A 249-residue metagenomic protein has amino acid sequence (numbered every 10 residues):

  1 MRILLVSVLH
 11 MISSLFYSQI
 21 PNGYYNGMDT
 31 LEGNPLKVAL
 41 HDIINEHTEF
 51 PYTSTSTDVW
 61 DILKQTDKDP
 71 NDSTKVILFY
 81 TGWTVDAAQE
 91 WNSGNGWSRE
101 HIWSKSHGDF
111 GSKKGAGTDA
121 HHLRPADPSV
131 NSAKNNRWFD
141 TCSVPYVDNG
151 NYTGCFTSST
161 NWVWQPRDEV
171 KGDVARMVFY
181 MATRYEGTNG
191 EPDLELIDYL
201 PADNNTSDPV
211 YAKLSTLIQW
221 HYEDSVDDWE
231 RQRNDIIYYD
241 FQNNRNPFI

Functional and structural regions predicted by a protein language model:
M1-L4: Positively charged n-region of N-terminal signal peptides that target proteins for export
H10, P70-N71, W91, D240: A generic structural signal for short, solvent-exposed coil/turn residues that cap or connect secondary-structure
I12-S13, S18: N-terminal signal peptide c-region/cleavage motif recognized by signal peptidases
S18-V85: N-terminal module-boundary/linker segments of secreted carbohydrate-active enzymes
W91-I249: Domain-level detector of nuclease and nuclease-like folds in predominantly extracellular/periplasmic contexts
